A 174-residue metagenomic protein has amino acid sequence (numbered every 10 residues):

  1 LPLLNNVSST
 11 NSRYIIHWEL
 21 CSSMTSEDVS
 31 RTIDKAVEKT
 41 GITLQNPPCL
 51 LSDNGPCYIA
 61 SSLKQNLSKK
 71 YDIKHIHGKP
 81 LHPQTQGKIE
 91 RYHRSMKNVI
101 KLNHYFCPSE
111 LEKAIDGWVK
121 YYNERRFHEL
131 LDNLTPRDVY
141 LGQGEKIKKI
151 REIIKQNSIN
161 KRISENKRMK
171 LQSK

Functional and structural regions predicted by a protein language model:
L1-L4, T10-Y121: RNase H-like DDE/DDD metal-dependent nuclease/strand-transfer catalytic core used by mobile genetic elements
K64, Y71-I73, R94-K174: C-terminal domain-tail junction helix/linker
